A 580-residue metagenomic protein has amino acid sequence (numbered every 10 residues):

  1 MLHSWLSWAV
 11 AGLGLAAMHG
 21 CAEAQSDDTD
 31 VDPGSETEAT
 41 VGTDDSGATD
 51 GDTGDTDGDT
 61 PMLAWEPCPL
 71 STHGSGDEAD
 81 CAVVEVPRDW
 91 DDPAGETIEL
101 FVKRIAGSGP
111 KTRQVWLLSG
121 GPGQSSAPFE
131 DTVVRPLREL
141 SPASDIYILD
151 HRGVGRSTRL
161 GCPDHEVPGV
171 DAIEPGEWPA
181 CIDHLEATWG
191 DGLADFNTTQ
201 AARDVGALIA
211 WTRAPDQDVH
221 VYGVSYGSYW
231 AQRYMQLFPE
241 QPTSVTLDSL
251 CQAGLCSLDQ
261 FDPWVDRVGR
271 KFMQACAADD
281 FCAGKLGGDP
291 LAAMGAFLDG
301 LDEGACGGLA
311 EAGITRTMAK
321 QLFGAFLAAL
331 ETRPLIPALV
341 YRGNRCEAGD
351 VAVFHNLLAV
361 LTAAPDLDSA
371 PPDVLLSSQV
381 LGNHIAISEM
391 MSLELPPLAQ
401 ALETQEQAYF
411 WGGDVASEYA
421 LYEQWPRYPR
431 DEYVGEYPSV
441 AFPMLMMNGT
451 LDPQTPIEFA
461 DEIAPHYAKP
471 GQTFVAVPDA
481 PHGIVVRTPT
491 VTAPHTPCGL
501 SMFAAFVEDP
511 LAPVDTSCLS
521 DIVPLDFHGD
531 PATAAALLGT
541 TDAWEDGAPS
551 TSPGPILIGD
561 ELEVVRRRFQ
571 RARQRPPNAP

Functional and structural regions predicted by a protein language model:
M1-A9: Bacterial N-terminal signal peptides that target proteins for export
V10-L15: Hydrophobic helical h-region of N-terminal Sec-dependent signal peptides in bacterial secretory/periplasmic proteins
M18-T60: Ser/Thr-rich, Pro/Gly/Ala-heavy low-complexity intrinsically disordered linkers and tails of secreted extracellular
D59-Q321, N383-P580: Gly/Pro-rich cap/lid or specificity-loop segments adjacent to the active site
A293-G300, L322, A338-R342, V353-V360: Charge-rich, solvent-exposed alpha-helical interaction surfaces
G300, G304-G307, A329, R342 (+3 more regions): Surface-exposed polar/charged interaction patches
A312-D350: P-loop NTPase catalytic cores that bind/hydrolyze ATP
G343, A348-M390: Long, low-complexity segments enriched in small/aliphatic residues
